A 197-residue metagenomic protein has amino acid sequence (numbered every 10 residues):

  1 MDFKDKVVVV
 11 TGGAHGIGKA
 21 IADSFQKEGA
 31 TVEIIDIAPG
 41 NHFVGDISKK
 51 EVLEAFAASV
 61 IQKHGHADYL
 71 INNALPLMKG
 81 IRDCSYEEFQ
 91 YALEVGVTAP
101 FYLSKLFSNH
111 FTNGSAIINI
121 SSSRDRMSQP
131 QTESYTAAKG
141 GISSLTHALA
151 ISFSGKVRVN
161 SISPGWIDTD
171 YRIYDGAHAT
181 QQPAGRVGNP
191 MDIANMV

Functional and structural regions predicted by a protein language model:
N73-M78: Conserved NAD(P)H cofactor-binding loop of Rossmann-fold oxidoreductase domains
G80-Q90, H178: Substrate-binding pocket helix/loop in short-chain dehydrogenase/reductase
C84, S128-T136, A148: Active-site loop-to-helix junction immediately N-terminal to the catalytic Tyr of the SDR YXXXK motif in Rossmann-fold
S104, A138, T146: Active-site helix of classical SDR
N109, I151-G155: Alpha-helical segment proximal to the catalytic Tyr-Lys
S122: Residue(s) in the substrate-gating loop at a strand-loop-helix junction that position the organic substrate next
S161, A179-V197: C-terminal helical subdomain
